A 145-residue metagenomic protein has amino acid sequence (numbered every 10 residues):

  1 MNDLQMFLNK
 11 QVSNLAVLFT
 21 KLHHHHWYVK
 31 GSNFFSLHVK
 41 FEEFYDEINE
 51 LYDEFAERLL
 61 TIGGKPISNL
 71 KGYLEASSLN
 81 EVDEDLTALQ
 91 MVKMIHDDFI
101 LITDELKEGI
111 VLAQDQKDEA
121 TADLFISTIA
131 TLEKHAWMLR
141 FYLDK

Functional and structural regions predicted by a protein language model:
M1-Q11, A88-M91: Disorder-to-helix initiation segments
D3, L18-E43, E105, G109-A120: Helix-loop segments that flank and shape redox-cofactor active sites
L8, H38-Y45, N49, V92 (+3 more regions): Amphipathic, non-transmembrane alpha-helical scaffold segments
V12, F19, H26, Y45 (+6 more regions): A structural signal for well-ordered alpha-helices, especially hydrophobic packing surfaces of coiled-coils
S36-K71: Conserved alpha-helical segments that form or flank metal/cofactor-binding pockets of metalloenzymes
D53, E57, S77-I126: Acidic/histidine-rich alpha-helical segments that form the ligand environment of transition-metal centers
